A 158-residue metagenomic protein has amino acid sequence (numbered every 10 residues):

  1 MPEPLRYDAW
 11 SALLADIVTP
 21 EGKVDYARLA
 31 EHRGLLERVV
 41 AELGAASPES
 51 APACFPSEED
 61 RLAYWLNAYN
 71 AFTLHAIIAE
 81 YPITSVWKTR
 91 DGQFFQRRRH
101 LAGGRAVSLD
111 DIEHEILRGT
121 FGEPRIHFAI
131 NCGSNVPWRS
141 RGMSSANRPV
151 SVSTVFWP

Functional and structural regions predicted by a protein language model:
M1-P158: Interaction/scaffold regions that mediate signaling and macromolecular assembly across diverse proteins
